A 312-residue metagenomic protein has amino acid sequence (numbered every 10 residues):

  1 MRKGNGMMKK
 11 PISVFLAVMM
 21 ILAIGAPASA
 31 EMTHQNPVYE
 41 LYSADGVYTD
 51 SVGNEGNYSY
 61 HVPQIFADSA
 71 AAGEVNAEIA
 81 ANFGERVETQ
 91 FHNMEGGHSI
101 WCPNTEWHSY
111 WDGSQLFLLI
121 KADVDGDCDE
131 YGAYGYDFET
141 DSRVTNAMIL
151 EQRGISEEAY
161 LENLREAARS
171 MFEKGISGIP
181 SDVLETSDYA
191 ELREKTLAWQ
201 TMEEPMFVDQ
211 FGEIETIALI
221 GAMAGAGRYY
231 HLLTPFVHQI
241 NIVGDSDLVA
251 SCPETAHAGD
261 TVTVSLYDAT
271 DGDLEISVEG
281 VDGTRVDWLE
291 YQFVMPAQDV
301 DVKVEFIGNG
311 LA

Functional and structural regions predicted by a protein language model:
M1-M7: Short, Lys/Arg-enriched N-terminal segments with co-localized hydrophobic residues within the first ~10-30 amino acids
M8-A30: Sec-dependent N-terminal signal peptides of Gram-positive bacterial secreted proteins and lipoproteins
S29-V243, D271: Compositionally biased intrinsically disordered regions enriched in Thr/Gly
P103-N104, V249-S251, W288-E290: Short structured motifs
H238-G244, L289-A312: Conserved "repeat-terminator" motif of extracellular CCP/Sushi domains
Q239-T255: Short, solvent-exposed loop/edge segments of extracellular or virion-exposed proteins
H257-T261, A297: Solvent-exposed, conformationally flexible loop/turn segments
D260-Y291: Surface-exposed interfaces of beta-sheet-rich extracellular modules
